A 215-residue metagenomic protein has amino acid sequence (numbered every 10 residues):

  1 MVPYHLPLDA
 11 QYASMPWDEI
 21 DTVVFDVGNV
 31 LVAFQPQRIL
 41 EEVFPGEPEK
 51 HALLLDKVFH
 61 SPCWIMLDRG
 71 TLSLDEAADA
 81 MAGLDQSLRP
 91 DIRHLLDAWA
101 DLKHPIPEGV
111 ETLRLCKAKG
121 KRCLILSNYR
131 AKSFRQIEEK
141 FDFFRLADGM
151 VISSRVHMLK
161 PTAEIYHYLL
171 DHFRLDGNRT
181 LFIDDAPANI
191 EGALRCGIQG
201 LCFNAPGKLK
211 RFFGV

Functional and structural regions predicted by a protein language model:
V2-F59, R195-C196, R211-G214: Active-site neighborhood of HAD-like aspartate-dependent phosphohydrolases
T22, L159-P187: Conserved Lys-Pro-Asp/Glu-containing loop-to-beta segment of HAD-superfamily phosphomonoesterases, centered on
D26-N29, G70, I125, M150 (+1 more regions): Generic structural signal for small/hydrophobic residues in well-ordered secondary structure, especially within
W64-L95: A metal-dependent, Asp-based hydrolase signature
D75, P90-L124, R135, A163: Short, acidic loop-to-helix structural element flanking the phosphoryl-transfer center in phosphate-processing enzymes
V110-K117, L170, I190, L194: Surface-exposed amphipathic alpha-helices with a cationic face
E139-S154: Structural recognition of alpha->loop->beta junctions
G177-G214: Acidic, Mg2+-coordinating phosphoryl-transfer loop and its flanking beta/alpha structural elements, shared across
